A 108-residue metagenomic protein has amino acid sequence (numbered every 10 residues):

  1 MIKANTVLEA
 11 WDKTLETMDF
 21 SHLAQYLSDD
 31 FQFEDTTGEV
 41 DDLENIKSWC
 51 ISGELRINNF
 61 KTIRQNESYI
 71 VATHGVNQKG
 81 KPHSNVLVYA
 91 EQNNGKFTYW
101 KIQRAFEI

Functional and structural regions predicted by a protein language model:
M1-S21, Q25, D29: Short, low-complexity N-terminal intrinsically disordered segments enriched in polar/charged residues
E34, E44-I108: A beta-strand edge to alpha-helix "cap/lid" segment located at domain peripheries
D41: Solvent-exposed hydroxyl-ligand-binding patches built from regularly spaced Ser/Thr and small hydrophobics
